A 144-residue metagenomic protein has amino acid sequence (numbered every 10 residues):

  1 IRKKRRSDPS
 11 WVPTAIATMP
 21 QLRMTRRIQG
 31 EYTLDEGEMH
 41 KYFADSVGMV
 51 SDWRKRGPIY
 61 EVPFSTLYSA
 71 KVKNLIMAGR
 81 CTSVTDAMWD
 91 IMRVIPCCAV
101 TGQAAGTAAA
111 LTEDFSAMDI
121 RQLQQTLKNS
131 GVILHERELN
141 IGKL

Functional and structural regions predicted by a protein language model:
I1-L144: Flavin (FAD/FMN)-binding glycine-rich loop and adjacent Rossmann-like elements that form
